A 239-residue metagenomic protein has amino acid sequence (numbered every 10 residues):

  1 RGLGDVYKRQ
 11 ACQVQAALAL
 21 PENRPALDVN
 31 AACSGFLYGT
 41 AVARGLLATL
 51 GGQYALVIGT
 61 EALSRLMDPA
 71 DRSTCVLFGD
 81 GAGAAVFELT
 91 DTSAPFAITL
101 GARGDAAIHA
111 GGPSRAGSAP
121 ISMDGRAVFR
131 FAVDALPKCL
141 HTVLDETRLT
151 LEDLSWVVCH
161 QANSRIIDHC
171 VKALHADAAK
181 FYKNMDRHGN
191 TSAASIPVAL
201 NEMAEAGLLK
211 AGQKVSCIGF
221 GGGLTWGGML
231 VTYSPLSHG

Functional and structural regions predicted by a protein language model:
R1, N30, Y54-E61, F87-E88 (+2 more regions): Short beta-strand segments
G2-Y7: Short, small-residue-biased leader/transition segments that mark boundaries at the very start of proteins
K8-L20, L56-L63, G112-S114, I166-A176: Acidic-glycine-rich active-site phosphate/pyrophosphate-binding loop
K8-Q10, M67-D71, W226-L230: Short acidic, glycine/serine/threonine-rich loops at helix termini
P21-N23, V29-G51, S155-G239: Claisen-condensing/thiolase-fold acyl-transfer catalytic domains that form or cleave C-C bonds in fatty acid
L46-G79: Flexible, glycine-rich active-site loops centered on histidine and acidic residues that chelate a metal or position
P69-D134, K138-H141, F220, T232-G239: Condensing-enzyme catalytic core mediating Claisen C-C bond formation in acyl metabolism
K138-S155, M203-L208: Phosphate/pyrophosphate-binding loops at sites that engage ATP/ADP/AMP, CoA/4′-phosphopantetheine, polyphosphate
